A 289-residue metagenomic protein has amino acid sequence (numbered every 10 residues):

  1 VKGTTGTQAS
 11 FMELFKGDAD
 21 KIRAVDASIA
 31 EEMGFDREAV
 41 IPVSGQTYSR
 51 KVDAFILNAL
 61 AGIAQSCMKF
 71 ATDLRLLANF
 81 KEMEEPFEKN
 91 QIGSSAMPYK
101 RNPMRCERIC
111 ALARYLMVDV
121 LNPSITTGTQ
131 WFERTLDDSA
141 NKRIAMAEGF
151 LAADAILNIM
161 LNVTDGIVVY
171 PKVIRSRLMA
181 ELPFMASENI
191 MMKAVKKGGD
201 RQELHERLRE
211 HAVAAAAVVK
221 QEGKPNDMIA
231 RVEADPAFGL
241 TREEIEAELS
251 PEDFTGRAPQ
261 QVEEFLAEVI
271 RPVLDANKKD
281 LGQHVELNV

Functional and structural regions predicted by a protein language model:
V1-T129: Internal glycine-rich alpha/beta core junctions
Y99-V289: Glycine-rich cofactor/substrate-binding loops
